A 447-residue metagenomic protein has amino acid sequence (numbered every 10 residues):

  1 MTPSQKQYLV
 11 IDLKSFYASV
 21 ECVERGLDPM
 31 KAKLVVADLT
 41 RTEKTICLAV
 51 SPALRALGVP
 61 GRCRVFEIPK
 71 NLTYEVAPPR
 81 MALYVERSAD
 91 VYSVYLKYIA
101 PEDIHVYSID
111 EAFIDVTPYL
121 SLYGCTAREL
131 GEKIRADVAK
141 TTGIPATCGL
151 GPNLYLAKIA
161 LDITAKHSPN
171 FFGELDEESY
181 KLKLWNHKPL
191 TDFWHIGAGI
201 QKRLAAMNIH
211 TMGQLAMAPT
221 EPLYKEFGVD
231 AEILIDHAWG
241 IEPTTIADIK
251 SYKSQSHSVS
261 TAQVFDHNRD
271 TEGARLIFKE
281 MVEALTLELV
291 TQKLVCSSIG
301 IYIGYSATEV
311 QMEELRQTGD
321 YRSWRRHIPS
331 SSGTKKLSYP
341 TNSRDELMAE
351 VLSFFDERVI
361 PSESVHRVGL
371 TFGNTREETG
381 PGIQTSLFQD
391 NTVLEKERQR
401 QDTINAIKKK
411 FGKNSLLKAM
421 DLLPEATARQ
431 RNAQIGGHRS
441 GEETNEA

Functional and structural regions predicted by a protein language model:
M1-I109, F113, A238: Residues that scaffold, gate, or flank divalent-cation-dependent active/transport sites
P3, V10, K202-V365: DNA-contacting surface of Y-family translesion DNA polymerases
V20, R326-A447: Acidic, metal-coordinating catalytic segment for phosphate/diphosphate chemistry, firing primarily on the Nudix
V20-V23, I46-V50, L156-T164, G228 (+1 more regions): Short acidic, glycine/serine/threonine-rich loops at helix termini
Y107-E111, G151-L154, L294-S298, E363-R367: Short Gly/Ser/Thr- and Asp/Glu-enriched loop/turn motifs at secondary-structure junctions
I114-R135, N208: Catalytic palm subdomain of template-directed nucleic-acid polymerases, centered on the conserved carboxylate motif
E129-K188: Long, highly charged, low-complexity intrinsically disordered interaction regions that mediate electrostatic DNA/RNA
